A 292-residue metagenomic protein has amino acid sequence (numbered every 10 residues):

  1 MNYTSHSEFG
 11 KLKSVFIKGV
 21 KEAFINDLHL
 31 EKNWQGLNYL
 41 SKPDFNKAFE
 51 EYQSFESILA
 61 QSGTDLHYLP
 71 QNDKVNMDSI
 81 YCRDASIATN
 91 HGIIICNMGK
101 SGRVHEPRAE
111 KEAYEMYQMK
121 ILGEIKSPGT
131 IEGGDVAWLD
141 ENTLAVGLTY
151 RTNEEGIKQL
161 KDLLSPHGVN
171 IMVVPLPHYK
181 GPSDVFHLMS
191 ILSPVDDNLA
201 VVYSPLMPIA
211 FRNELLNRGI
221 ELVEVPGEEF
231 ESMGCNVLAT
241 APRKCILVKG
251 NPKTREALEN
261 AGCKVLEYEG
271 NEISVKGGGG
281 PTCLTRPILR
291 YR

Functional and structural regions predicted by a protein language model:
M1-R292: The feature marks the mature, well-folded catalytic cores of soluble enzymes
